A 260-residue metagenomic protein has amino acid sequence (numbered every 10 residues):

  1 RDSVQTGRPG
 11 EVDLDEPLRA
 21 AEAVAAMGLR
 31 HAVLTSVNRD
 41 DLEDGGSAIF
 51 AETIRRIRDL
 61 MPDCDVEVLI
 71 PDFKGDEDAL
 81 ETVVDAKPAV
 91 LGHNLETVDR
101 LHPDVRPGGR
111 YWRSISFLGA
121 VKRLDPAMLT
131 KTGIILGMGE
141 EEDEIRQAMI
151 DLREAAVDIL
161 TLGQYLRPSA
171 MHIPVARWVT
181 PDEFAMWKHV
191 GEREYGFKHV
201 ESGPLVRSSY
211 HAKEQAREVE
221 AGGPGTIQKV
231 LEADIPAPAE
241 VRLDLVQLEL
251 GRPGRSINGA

Functional and structural regions predicted by a protein language model:
R1-D15: Canonical Radical SAM [4Fe-4S] cluster-binding loop centered on the CxxxCxxC motif and its immediate flanking residues
R1-Q5, A20-V33: N-terminal pre-triad scaffold of radical SAM enzymes
G7, V33-E43, F73-D76, A89-Y111 (+3 more regions): Conserved radical SAM core fold
P9, E52, E67: Active-site entrance/lid segments in N-terminal catalytic domains of soluble metabolic enzymes
L18-G28, E52-D63, D78, D85-A86 (+2 more regions): Auxiliary Fe-S-binding modules of radical SAM enzymes
A32-L34, V66, L91-H93, L160 (+1 more regions): Hydrophobic residues within beta-strands of alpha/beta enzymes
D44-G45, A212: Metal-dependent catalytic neighborhoods of phosphoester/phosphodiester hydrolases
D63-D76, E81: Short, surface-exposed recognition loops or helix-turn segments adjacent to catalytic cores
